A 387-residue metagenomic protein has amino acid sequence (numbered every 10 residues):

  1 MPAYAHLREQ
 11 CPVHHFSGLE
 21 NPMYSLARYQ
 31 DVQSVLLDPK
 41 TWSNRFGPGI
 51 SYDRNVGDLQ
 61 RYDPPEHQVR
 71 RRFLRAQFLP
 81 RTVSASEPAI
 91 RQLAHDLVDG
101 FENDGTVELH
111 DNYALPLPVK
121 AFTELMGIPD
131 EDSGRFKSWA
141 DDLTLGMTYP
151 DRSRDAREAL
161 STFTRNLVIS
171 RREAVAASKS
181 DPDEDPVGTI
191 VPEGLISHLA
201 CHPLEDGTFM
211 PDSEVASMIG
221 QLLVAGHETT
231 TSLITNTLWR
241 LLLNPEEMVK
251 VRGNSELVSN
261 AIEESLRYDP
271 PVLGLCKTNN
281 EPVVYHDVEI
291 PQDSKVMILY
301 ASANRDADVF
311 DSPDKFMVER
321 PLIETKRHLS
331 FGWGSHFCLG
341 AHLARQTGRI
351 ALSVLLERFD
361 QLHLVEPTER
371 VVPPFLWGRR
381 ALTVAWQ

Functional and structural regions predicted by a protein language model:
M1-Q387: Cytochrome P450
